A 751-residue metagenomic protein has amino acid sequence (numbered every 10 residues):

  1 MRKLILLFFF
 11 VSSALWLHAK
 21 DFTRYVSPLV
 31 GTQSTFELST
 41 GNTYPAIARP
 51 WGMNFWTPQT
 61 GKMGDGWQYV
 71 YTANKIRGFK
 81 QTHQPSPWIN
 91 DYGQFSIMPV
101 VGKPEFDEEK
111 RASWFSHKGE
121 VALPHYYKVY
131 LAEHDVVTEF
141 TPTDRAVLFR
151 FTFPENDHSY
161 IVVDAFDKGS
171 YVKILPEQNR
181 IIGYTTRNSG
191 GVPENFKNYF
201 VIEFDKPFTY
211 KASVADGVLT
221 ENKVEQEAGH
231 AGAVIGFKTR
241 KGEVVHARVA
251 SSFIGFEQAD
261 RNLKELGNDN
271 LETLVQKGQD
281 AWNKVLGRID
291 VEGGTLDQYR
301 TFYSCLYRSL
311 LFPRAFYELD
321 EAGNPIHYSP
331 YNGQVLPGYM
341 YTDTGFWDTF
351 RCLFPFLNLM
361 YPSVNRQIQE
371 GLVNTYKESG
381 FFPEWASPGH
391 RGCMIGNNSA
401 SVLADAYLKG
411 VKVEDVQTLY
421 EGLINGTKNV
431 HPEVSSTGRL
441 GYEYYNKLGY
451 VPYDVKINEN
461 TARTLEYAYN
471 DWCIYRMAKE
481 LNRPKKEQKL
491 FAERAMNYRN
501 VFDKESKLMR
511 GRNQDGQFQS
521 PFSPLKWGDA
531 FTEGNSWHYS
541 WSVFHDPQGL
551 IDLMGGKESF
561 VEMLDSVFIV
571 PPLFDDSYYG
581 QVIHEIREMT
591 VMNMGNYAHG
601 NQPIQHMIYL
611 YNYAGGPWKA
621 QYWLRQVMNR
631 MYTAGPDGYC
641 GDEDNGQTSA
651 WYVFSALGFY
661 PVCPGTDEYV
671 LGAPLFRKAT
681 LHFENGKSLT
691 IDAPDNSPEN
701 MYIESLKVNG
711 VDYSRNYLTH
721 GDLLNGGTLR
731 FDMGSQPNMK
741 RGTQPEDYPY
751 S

Functional and structural regions predicted by a protein language model:
M1-K20: Bacterial Sec-dependent N-terminal signal peptides
K20-F354, N358-S401, Y407-L465, C473 (+9 more regions): Accessory carbohydrate-recognition regions in carbohydrate-active enzymes
N470: ATP-dependent phospho-/nucleotidyl transfer catalytic cores
L689-S697: Short aromatic-glycine motifs in intrinsically disordered, low-complexity regions
Y702: Extracellular attachment/recognition segments
